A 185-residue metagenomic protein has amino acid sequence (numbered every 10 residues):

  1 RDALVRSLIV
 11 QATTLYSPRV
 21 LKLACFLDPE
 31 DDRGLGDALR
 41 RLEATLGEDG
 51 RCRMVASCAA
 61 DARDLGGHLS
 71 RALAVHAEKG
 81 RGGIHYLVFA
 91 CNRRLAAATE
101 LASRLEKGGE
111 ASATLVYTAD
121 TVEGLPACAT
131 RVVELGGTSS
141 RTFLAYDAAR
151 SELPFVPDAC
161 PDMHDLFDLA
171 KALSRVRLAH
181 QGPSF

Functional and structural regions predicted by a protein language model:
R1-F185: Accessory regions of macromolecular translocation/handling assemblies
